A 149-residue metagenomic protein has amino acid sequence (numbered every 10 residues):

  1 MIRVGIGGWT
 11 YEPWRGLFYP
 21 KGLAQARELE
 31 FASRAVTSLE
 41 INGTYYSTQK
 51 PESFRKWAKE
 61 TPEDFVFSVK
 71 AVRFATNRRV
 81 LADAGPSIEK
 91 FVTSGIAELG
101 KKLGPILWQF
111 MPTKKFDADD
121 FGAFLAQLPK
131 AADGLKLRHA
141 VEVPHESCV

Functional and structural regions predicted by a protein language model:
M1-V149: Residues lining hydrophobic/aromatic ligand-binding pockets adjacent to catalytic sites
